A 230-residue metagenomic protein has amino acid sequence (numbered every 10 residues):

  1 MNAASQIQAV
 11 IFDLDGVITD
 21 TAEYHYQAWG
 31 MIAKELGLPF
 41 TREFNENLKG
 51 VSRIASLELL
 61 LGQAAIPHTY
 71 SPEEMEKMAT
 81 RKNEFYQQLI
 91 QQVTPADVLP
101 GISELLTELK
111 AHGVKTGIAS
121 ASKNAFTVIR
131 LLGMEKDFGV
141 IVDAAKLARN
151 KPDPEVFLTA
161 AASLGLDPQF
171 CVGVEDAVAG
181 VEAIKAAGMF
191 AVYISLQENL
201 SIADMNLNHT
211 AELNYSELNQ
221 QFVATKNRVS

Functional and structural regions predicted by a protein language model:
M1-N47: Active-site neighborhood of HAD-like aspartate-dependent phosphohydrolases
M1-Q8, S103, T107-K110, S122-S230: Asp-based, Mg2+/Mn2+-dependent phosphohydrolase catalytic module
Y26, G30, R53-E58, A79 (+1 more regions): An amphipathic alpha-helix signature
I32-A33, I54-Y70, V128: Helix-loop "lid/cap" segments that line or gate small-molecule binding pockets
G37-N47, I66-M78, P168: Short, surface-exposed acidic
G62-P100: Metal-dependent phosphoesterase signature
Q88-I118: Short, acidic loop-to-helix structural element flanking the phosphoryl-transfer center in phosphate-processing enzymes
